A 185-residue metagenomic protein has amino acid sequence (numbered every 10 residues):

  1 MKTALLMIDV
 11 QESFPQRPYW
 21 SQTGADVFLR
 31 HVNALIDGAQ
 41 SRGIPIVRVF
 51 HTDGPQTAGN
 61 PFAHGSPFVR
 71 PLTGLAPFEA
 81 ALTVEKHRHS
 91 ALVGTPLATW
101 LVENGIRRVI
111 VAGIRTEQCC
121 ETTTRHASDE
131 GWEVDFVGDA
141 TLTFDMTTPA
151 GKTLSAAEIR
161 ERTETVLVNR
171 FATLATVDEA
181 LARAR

Functional and structural regions predicted by a protein language model:
M1-A4, H31-R42, N60-R185: Active-site-adjacent betaalpha module
L5-V10: N-terminal nucleotide-binding beta1-loop-alpha1 segment
F14-P18, P55-A58, D145-T147: A short acidic, helix-capping loop that chelates divalent metal ions and anchors anionic groups
P15-A25, G151-T153: Acidic/histidine-rich helix-loop elements that form or flank divalent-metal/phosphate-binding sites at the catalytic
A39-G54: Von Willebrand factor
